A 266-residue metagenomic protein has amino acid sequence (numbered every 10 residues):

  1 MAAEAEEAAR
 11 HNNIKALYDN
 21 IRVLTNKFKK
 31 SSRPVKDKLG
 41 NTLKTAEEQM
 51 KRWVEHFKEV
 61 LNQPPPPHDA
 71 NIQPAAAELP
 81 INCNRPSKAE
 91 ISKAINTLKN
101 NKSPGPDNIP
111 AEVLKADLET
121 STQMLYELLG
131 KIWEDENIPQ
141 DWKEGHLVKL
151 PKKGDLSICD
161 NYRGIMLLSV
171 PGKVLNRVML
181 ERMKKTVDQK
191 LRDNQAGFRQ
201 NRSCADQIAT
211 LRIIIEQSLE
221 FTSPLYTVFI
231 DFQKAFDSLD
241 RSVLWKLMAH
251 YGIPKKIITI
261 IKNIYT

Functional and structural regions predicted by a protein language model:
E4: Conserved nucleotidyltransferase catalytic core and NTase-mimicking acidic/glycine-rich helix/loop elements in nucleic
H11-N161, M166, K173-V174, L191: Surface-exposed loop/turn segments and immediately adjacent short secondary-structure elements within folded domains
P34, I91, L98, K102-I109 (+3 more regions): Conserved catalytic palm subdomain of right-hand nucleotidyl-transferase polymerases, strongest for RNA-directed enzymes
V54, T122-Y126, L168, G172 (+8 more regions): Hydrophobic face of alpha-helices
P65-I91, N137, W142-H146, K185-S238 (+1 more regions): Active-site-proximal segment of RNA-dependent polymerases
G252-I253: Helix N-cap/coil-helix junction residues
